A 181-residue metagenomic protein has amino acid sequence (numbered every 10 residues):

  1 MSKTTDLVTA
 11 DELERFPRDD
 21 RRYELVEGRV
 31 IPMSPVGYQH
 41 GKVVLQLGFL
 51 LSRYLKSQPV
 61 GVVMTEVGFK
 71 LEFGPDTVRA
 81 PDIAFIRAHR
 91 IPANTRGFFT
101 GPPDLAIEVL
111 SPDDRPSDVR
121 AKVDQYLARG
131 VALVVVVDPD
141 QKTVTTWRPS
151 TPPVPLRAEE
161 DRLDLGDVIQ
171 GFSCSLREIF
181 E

Functional and structural regions predicted by a protein language model:
M1-E181: Gly/Pro/Ser/Thr-rich low-complexity, intrinsically disordered segments predominantly at protein N-termini
